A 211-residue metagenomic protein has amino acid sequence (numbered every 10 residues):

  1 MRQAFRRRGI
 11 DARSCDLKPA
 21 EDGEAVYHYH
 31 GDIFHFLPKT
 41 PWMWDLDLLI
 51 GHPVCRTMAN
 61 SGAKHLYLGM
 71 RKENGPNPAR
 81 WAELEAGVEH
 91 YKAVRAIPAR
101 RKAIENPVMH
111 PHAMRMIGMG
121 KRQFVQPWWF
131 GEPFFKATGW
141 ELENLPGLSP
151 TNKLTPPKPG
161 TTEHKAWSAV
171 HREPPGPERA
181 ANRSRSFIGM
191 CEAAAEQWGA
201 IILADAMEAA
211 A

Functional and structural regions predicted by a protein language model:
M1-A211: Conserved active-site and SAM-binding loop architecture of S-adenosyl-L-methionine-dependent nucleic-acid
